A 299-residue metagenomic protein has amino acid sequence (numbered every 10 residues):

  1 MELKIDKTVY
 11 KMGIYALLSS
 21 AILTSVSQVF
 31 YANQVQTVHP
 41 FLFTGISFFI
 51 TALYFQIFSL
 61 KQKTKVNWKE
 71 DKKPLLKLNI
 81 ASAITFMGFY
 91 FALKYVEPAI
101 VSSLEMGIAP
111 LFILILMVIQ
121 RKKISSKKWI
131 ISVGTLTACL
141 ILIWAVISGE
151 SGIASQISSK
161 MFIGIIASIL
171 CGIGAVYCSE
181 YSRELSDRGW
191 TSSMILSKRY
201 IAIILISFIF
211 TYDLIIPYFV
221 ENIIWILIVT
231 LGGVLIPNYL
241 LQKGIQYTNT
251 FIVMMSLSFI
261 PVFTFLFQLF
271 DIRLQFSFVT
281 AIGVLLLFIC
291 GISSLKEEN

Functional and structural regions predicted by a protein language model:
M1-L42, I80, I84, G88 (+3 more regions): Glycine-/small-residue-enriched transmembrane alpha-helix faces in small-molecule transporters and effluxers
K11-A16, F41-F58, I130-C139, I163-L170 (+1 more regions): Hydrophobic alpha-helical transmembrane segments of multi-pass integral membrane proteins, especially transporters
M12, T37-I84, P110-L116, G174-C178 (+2 more regions): Transmembrane alpha-helices of multi-pass small-molecule transport proteins
L23-S27, K63-E105, I141-L142, T230-T248: Specific transmembrane alpha-helical segments of multi-pass solute transporters/efflux pumps, especially DMT/EamA
V29-T37, K94, W144-K160, T211-L227 (+1 more regions): Membrane-interface helix termini and inter-helical loops of multi-pass transporters
I46, V101-I108, Y181-A202, V234-F270: Helix-helix packing/entry segments at the starts of transmembrane helices
F55, K127-E150, S258-F259, F278-E298: Hydrophobic transmembrane alpha-helices of multi-pass small-molecule transport proteins
S59, F89, A109-V133, T137 (+1 more regions): C-terminal transmembrane-helix exit sites in multi-pass transporters
